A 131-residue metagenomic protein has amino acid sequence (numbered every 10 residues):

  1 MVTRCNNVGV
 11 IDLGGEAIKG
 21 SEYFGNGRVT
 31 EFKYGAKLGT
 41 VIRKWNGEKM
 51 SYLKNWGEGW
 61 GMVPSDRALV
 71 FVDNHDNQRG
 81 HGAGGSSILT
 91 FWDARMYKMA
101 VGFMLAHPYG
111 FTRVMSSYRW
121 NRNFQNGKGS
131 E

Functional and structural regions predicted by a protein language model:
M1-E131: Active-site-proximal helices and loops of the catalytic beta/alpha 8
